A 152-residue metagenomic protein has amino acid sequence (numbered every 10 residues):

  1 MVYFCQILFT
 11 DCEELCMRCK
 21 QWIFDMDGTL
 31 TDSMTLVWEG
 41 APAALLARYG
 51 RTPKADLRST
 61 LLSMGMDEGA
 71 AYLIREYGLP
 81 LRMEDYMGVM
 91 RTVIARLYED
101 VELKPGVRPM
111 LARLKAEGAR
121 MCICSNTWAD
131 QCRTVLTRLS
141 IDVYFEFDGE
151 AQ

Functional and structural regions predicted by a protein language model:
M1-F24: Non-catalytic pre-domain segments flanking phosphatase-related domains
M17-S59: Active-site neighborhood of HAD-like aspartate-dependent phosphohydrolases
A41, A70, V107, C132-L136 (+1 more regions): Hydrophobic packing residues within well-ordered alpha-helices of enzyme cores
P42-L46, G65-L79, V135: Helix-loop "lid/cap" segments that line or gate small-molecule binding pockets
P53, Y72-P109: Metal-dependent phosphoesterase signature
P53-L57, R82, D142-F147: Short acidic capping loops at alpha-helix termini that bridge into adjacent secondary structure
R96-I123, A129-R133: Short, acidic loop-to-helix structural element flanking the phosphoryl-transfer center in phosphate-processing enzymes
D100, C122, W128-Q152: Substrate-recognition "cap/lid" segment bordering the active-site pocket of phosphatases
